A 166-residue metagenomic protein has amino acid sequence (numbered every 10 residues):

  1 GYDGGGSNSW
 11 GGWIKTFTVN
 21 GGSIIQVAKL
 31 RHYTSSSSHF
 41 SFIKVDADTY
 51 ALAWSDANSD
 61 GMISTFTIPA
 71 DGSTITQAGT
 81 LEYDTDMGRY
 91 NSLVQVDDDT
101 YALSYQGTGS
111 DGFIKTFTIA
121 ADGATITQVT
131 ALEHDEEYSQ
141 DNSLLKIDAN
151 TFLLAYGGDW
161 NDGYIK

Functional and structural regions predicted by a protein language model:
G1-K166: Extracellular, repeat-based ectodomains that mediate carbohydrate processing or recognition
